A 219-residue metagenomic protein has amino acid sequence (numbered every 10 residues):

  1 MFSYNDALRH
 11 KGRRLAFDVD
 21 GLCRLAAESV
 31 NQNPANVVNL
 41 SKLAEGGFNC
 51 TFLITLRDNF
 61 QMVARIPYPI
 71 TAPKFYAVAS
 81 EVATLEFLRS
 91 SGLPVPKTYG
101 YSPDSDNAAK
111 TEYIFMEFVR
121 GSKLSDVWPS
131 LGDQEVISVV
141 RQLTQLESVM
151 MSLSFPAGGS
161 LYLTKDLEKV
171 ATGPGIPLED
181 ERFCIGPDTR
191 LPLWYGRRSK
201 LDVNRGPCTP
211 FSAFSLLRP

Functional and structural regions predicted by a protein language model:
M1-S41: Juxta-kinase regulatory segment immediately upstream of eukaryotic protein kinase catalytic domains
N39-P219: ATP-binding pocket architecture of kinase catalytic cores
